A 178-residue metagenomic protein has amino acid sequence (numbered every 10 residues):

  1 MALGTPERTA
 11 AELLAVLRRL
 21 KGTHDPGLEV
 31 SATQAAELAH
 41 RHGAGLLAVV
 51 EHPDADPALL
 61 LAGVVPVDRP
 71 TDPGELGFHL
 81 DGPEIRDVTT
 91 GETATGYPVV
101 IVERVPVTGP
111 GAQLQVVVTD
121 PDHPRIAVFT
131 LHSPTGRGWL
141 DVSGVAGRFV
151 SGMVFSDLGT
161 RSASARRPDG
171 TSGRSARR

Functional and structural regions predicted by a protein language model:
M1-R41: N-terminal "mature-domain start" segment
M1-T5, A15, V30, L47-A48 (+2 more regions): Hydrophobic transmembrane signal anchors and adjacent membrane-proximal interface regions, especially in viral
V16-L20, L76-H79, V145: Residues that form generic nucleotide/phosphate-binding pockets
A35-D120, G170-R178: Signature of long, low-cysteine stretches enriched in small and polar/charged residues
L80, F129-R178: Surface-exposed amphipathic alpha-helical segments
D122-A127: Short hydrophobic/glycine-rich mini-motifs in sensory/regulatory modules that couple input to downstream signaling
